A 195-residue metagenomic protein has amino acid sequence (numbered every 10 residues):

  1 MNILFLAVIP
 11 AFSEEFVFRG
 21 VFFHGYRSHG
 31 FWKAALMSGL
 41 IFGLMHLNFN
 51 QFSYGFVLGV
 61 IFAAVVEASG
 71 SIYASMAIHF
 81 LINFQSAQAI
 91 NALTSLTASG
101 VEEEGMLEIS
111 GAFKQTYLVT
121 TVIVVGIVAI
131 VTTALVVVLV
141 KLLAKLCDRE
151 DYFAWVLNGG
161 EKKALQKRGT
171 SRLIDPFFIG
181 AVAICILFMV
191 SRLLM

Functional and structural regions predicted by a protein language model:
M1-S13, N158, M189-M195: Juxtamembrane helix-loop-helix connectors linking adjacent transmembrane helices in multi-pass membrane enzymes
L4, W32-M37, F52-S53, M76 (+1 more regions): Hydrophobic alpha-helical transmembrane segments
S13-M37, A64-S71: Membrane-interface helix/loop boundary segments of multi-pass membrane proteins
G30-N50, G59, F80: Small-polar-interrupted transmembrane alpha-helices in polytopic inner-membrane proteins
Q51-T121: Functionally important transmembrane alpha-helices
I130-W155: Membrane-water interface of transmembrane alpha-helices
L146-L173: Membrane-interfacial, low-structure loops and terminal tails that flank and connect transmembrane helices in multi-pass
T170-L194: Final/C-terminal transmembrane alpha-helix of multipass membrane proteins
